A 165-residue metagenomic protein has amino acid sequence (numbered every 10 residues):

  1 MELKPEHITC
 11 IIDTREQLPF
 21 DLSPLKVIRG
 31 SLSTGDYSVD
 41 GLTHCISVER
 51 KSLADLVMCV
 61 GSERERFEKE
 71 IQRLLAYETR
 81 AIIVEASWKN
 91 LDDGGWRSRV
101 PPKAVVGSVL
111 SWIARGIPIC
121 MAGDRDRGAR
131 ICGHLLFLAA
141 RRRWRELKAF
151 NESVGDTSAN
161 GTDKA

Functional and structural regions predicted by a protein language model:
M1-H44, D55-A165: Non-catalytic C-terminal interaction segments of nucleic acid-processing enzymes
I46-S52: Conserved catalytic cores of phosphodiester-cleaving nucleases, focusing on short active-site segments
